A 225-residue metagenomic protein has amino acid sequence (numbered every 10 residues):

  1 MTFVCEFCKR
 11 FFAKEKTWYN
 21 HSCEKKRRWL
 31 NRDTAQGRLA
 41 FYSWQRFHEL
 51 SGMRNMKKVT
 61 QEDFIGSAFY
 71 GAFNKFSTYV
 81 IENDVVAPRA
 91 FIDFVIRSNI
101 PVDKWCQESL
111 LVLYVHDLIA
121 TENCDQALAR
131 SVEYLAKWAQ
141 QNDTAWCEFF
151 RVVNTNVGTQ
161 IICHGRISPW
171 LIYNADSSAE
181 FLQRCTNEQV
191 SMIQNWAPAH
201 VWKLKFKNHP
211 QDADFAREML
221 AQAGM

Functional and structural regions predicted by a protein language model:
M1-F41: C-terminal recognition-helix end and immediately following basic linker of small zinc-binding "finger" domains
W44-Q45: Intrinsically disordered, low-complexity regulatory regions of plant transcription factors
H48-M225: Intrinsically disordered, low-complexity acidic and serine/threonine/proline-rich regulatory regions
